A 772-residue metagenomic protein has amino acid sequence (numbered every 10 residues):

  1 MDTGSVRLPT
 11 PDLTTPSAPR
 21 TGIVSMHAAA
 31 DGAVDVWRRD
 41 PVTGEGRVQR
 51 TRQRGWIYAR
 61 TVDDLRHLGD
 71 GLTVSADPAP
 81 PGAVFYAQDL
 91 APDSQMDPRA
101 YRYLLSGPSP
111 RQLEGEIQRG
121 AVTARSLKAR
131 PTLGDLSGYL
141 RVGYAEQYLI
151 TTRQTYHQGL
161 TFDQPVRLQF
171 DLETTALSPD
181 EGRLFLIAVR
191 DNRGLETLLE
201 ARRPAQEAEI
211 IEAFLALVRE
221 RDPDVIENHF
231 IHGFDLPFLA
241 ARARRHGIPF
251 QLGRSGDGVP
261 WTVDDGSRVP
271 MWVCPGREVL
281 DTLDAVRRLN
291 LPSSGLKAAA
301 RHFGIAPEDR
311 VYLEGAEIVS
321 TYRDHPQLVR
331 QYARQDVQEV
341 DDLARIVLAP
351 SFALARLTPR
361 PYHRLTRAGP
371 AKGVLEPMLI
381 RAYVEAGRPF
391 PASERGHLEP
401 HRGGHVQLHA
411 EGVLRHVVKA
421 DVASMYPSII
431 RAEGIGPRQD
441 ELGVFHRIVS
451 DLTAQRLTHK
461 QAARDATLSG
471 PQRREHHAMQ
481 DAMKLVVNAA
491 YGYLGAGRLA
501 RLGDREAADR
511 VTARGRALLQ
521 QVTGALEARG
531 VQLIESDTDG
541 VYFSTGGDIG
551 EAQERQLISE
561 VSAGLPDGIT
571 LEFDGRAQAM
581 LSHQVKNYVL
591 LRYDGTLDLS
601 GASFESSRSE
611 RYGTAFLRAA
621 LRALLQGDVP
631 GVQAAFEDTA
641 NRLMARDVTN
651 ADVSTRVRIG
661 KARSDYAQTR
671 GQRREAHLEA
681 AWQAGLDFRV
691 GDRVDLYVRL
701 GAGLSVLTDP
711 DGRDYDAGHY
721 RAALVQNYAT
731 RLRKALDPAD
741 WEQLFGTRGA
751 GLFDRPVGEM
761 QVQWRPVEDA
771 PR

Functional and structural regions predicted by a protein language model:
M1-D12, A316-S424, S428, G470-A517 (+4 more regions): Common nucleic-acid-contacting/processivity interface regions adjacent to the catalytic cores of nucleic-acid enzymes
D2-D222, R334-T358, R364-G403, A410-L414 (+6 more regions): DnaQ-like (DEDDh/DEDDy) 3′-5′ exonuclease domain used for proofreading and 3′-end trimming on nucleic acids
L177-P179, P237, R288-N290, L296-K297 (+8 more regions): Short helix/loop capping segments that flank catalytic or ligand/cofactor-binding pockets
T197-A205, D222, I226, L236 (+1 more regions): Active-site-proximal helix-loop-helix substrate-binding element of RNase H-like nuclease domains
L198-E200, E220-V225, Y322-L328, Q407-L414 (+8 more regions): Glycine- and acidic
L239, V541-Q556: Catalytic palm subdomain of template-directed nucleic-acid polymerases, centered on the conserved carboxylate motif
Q532-D537, F573: Short beta-strand
R555-S559, P566-R772: C-terminal, non-catalytic extensions of nucleic-acid polymerases
